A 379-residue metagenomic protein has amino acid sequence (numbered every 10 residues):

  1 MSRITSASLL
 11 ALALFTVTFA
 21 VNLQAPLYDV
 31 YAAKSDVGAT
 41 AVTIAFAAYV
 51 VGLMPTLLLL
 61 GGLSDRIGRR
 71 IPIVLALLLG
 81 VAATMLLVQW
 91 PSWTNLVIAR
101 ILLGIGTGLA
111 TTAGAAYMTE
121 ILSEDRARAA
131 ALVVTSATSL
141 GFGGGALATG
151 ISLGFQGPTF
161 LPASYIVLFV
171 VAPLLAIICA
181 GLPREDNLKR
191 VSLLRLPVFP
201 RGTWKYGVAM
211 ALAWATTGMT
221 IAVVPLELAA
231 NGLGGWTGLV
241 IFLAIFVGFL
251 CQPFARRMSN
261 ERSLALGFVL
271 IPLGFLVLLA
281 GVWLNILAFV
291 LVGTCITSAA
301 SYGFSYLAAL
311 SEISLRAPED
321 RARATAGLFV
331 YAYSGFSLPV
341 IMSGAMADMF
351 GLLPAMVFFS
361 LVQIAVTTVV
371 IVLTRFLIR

Functional and structural regions predicted by a protein language model:
D36, G68, Q89-T94, G281-N285 (+1 more regions): Helix-breaking motifs and short loop linkers at transmembrane-helix boundaries and internal kinks in secondary membrane
I44-G61, T111, F242-F254: Central cavity-lining transmembrane alpha-helices of secondary-active solute carriers, predominantly the Major
M54-W93: Conserved MFS/SLC helix-loop-helix module at the cytosolic interface between two early adjacent transmembrane helices
A99-T138: Cytoplasmic helix-loop-helix junction between adjacent transmembrane helices in 12-TM secondary transporters
E124-A180: Helix-loop-helix hairpin linking two adjacent transmembrane segments in secondary transporters
T237-N260, G267-L270: Transmembrane alpha-helices of Major Facilitator/SLC transporters
R262-L307: C-terminal transmembrane helical hairpin of 12-TM major facilitator-type secondary transporters
L310-V362: A late C-terminal transmembrane helix in Major Facilitator Superfamily
